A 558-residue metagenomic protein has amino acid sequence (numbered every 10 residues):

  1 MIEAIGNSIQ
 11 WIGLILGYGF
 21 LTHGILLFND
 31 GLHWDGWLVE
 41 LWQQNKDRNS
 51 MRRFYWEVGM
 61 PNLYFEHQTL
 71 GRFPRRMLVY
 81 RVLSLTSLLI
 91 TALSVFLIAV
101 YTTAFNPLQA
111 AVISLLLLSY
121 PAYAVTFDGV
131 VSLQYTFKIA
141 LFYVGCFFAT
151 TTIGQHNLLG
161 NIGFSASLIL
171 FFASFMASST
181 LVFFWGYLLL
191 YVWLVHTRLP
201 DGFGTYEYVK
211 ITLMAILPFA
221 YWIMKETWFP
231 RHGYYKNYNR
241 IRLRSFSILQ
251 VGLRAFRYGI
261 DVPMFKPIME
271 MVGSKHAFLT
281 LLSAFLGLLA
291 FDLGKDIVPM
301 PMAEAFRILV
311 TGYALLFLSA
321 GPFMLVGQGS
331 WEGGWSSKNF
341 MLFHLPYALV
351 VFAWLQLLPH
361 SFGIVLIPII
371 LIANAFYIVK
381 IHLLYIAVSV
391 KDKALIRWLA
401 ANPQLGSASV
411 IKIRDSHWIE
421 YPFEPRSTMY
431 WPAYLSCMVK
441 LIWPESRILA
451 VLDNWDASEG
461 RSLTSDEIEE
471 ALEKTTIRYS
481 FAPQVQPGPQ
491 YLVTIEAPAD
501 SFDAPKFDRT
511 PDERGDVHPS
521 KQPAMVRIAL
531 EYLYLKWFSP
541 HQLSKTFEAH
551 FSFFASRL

Functional and structural regions predicted by a protein language model:
I9-E57, P61-I90, V95-L97, Y101-P107 (+5 more regions): Intrinsically disordered, polar/acidic, low-complexity terminal segments
G13, A215, Y313, L349 (+1 more regions): Signature aromatic-anchored transmembrane alpha helix within multi-pass, membrane-resident enzymes that catalyze glycan
M77, R81, I113-L141: Aromatic- and kink-enriched transmembrane "portal" helix at the membrane-lumen/periplasm boundary that abuts
V95, A99-A122, I139-A140, F362-V365: Transmembrane-helix signature of polytopic, membrane-embedded enzymes that assemble or transfer cell-envelope glycans
F137, F142-F164, S174, T197-R198: Membrane-interface transmembrane helices that cradle and orient dolichyl/undecaprenyl
N161-S178, F184: Membrane-interface alpha helices of multi-pass inner-membrane proteins
F183-F219, I223: Perimembrane helix-loop-helix junctions
S330-L358: Hydrophobic/aromatic-rich transmembrane helices and adjacent perimembrane loops
